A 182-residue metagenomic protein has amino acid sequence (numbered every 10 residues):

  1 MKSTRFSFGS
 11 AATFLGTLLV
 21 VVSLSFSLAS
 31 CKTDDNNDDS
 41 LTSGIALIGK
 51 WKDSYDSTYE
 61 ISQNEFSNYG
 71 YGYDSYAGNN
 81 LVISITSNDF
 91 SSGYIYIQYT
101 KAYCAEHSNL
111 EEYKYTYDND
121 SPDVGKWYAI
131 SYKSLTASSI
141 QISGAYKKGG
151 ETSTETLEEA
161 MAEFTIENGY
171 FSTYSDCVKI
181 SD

Functional and structural regions predicted by a protein language model:
K2-R5, V21-G49, S181-D182: Bacterial Sec-dependent N-terminal signal peptides
K2-T17: Bacterial N-terminal signal peptides that target proteins for export
S30, Y170-T173: Short, surface-exposed linear motifs at loops/turns and structural transition points
T33-G78: N-terminal export/targeting and maturation segments
L47, K126-Y128, T173: Residues that flank catalytic or metal-binding motifs in active/ligand-binding sites
Y55-Y59, G72-E167: Contiguous, well-ordered beta-strand patches that form the walls/edges of small beta-barrel/beta-sandwich domains
T173-D182: Short, low-complexity, Pro/Ser/Thr/Gly-rich segments in the mature regions of secreted, periplasmic
